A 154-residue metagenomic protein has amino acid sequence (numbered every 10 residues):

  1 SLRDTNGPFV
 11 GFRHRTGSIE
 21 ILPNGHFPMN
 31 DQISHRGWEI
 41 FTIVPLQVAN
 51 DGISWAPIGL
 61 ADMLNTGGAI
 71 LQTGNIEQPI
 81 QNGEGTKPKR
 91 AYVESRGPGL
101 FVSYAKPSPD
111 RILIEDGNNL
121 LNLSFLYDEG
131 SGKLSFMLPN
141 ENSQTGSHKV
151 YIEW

Functional and structural regions predicted by a protein language model:
S1, V10-W154: Non-catalytic C-terminal accessory domains or segments of carbohydrate-active enzymes
